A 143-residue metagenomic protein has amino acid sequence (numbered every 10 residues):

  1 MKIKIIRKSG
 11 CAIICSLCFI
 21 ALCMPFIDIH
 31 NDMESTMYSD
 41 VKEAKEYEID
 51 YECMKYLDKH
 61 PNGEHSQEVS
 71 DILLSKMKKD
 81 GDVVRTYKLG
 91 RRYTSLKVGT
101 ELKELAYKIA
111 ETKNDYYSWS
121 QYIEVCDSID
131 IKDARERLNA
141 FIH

Functional and structural regions predicted by a protein language model:
K2-S16: N-terminal Sec-pathway targeting helices
C11, I20-C23: Membrane-embedded alpha-helical segments of small multi-pass membrane proteins
I27-M54: N-terminal leader/linker segments that initiate helical-solenoid repeat arrays
E34-M37, Q67, D71-L74, V83 (+5 more regions): Start-of-helix signal in alpha-solenoid helical-repeat scaffolds, especially tetratricopeptide repeats
M37-A44, L74-M77, Y107-A110, I123: Conserved small-residue packing positions in alpha-helical repeats and bundles
K45-E52, K79-R85, N114-Y117: Helix-turn-helix repeat elements of alpha-solenoid scaffolds
L57-Q67, G90-T100, I123-R137, F141: Short solvent-exposed coil/turn linkers within tandem alpha-helical repeat scaffolds
